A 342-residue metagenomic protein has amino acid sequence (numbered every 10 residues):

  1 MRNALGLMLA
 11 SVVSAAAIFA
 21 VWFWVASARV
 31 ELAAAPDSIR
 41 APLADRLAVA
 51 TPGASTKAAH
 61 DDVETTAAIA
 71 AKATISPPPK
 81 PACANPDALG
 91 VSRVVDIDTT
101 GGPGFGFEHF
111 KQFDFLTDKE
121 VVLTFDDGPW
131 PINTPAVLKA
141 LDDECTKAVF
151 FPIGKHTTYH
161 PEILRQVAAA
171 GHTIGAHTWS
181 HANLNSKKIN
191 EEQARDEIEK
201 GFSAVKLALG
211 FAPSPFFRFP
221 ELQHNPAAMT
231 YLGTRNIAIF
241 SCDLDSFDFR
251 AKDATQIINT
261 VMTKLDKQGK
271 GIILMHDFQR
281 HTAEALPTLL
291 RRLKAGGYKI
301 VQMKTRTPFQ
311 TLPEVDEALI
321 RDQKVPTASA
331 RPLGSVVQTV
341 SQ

Functional and structural regions predicted by a protein language model:
R2-L123, W130-A136, D143, R292 (+1 more regions): N-terminal pre-catalytic segment of deacetylase/amide-hydrolase enzymes
P79, C83-I189, E197-A204, P213-S214 (+2 more regions): Active-site beta->alpha N-cap acidic-glycine motif
F125-G128, F151-K155, T178-W179, R218-L222 (+3 more regions): Active-site-proximal beta-strand/loop segments in catalytic clefts of secreted hydrolases
N133, A182-L209, Q223-G269, T282: Alpha-helical scaffold elements lining the catalytic groove of polysaccharide deacetylases
A136-V137, E162-I163, A228-Y231, A285-L289: A short acidic, amphipathic alpha-helical/loop segment
K147, T173, A238, D245 (+1 more regions): Residue-level detector of anion-binding/catalytic polar loops
L164-V167, I189-E192, T255-I258, V315-L319: Short low-complexity, flexible loop/linker segments enriched in glycine and/or proline with clustered acidic
M262, D266-K304: Catalytic grooves of carbohydrate-active enzymes
